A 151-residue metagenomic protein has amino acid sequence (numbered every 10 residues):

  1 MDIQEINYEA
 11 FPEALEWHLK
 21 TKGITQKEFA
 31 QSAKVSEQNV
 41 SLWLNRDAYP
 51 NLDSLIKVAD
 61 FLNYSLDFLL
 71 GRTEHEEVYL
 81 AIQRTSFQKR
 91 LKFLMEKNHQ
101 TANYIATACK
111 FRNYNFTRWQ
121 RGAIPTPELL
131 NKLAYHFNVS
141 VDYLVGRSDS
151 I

Functional and structural regions predicted by a protein language model:
M1-I24, H75-N98: A short, Lys/Arg-rich alpha-helix, primarily the initiator
Q26, E37, L52-L55, A102 (+1 more regions): Helix-turn-helix DNA-binding elements, focusing on the entry/boundary residues of the two helices that contact DNA
K27, Q38, D67, Y114 (+1 more regions): Key DNA-contact positions within bacterial/archaeal DNA-binding proteins
F29-A30, A102-T107, L133: Short alpha-helical "recognition helix" segments of helix-turn-helix
K34-Y49, K110-T126: Recognition helix of helix-turn-helix/homeodomain-like DNA-binding domains that insert into the DNA major groove
D53-F68, L129-Y143: DNA major-groove recognition helix of helix-turn-helix/homeodomain DNA-binding modules
F68-Y79, Y143-I151: Short amphipathic recognition helices of helix-turn-helix/homeodomain-type DNA-binding modules
